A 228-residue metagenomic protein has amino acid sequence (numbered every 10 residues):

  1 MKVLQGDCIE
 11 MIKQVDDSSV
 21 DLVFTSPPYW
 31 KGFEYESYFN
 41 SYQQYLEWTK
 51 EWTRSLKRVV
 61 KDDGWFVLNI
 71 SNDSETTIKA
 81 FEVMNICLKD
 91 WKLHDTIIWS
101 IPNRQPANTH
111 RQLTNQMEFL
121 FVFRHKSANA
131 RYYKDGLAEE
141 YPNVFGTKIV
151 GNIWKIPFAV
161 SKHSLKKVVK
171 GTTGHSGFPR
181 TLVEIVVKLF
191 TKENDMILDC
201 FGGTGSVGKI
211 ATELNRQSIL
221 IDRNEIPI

Functional and structural regions predicted by a protein language model:
M1-I228: Core catalytic lobe of class I
